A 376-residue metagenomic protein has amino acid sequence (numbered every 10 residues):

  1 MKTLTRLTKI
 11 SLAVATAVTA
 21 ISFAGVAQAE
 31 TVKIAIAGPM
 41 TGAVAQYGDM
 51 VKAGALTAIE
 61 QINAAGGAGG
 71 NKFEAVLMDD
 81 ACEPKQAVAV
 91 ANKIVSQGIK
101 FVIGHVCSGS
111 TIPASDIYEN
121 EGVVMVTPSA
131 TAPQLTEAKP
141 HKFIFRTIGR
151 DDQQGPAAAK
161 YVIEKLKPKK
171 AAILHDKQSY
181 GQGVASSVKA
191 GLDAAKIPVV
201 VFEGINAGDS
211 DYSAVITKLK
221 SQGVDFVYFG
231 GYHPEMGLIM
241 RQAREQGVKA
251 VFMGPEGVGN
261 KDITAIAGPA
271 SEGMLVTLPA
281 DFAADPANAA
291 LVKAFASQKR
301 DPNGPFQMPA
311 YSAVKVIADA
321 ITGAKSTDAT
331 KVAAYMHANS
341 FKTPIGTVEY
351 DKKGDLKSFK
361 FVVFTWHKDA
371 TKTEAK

Functional and structural regions predicted by a protein language model:
K2-V14, A29-K376: Extracytosolic ligand-binding ectodomains
F23-A29: Sec/Tat signal peptide C-region and signal peptidase I cleavage site
